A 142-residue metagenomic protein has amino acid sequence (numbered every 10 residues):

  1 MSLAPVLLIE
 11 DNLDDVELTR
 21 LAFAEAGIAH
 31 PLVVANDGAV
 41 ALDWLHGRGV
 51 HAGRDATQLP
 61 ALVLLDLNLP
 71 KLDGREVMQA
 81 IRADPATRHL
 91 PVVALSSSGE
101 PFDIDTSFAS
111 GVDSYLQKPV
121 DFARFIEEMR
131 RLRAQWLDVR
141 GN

Functional and structural regions predicted by a protein language model:
S2, V40, V120-R133, R140-G141: C-terminal output helix
S2-L3, I28-A29, Q58-A61, A86-P91: His-Asp phosphorelay/catalytic-motif detector in bacterial-type signaling
A4-D14, T19-A24, L32, V63: Conserved acidic segment of CheY-like receiver
V34-L62: Acidic, metal-coordinating helix/loop segments flanking the phosphotransfer/catalytic sites of two-component signaling
D66, S96: Active-site residues of response regulator receiver
L69-L72, I81: Hydrophobic residue at a beta-alpha junction that N-caps the helix immediately following a catalytic beta-strand/loop
D113: Short, glycine/charged-rich "phosphate-handling" switch motifs in NTP-dependent and phosphotransfer domains
